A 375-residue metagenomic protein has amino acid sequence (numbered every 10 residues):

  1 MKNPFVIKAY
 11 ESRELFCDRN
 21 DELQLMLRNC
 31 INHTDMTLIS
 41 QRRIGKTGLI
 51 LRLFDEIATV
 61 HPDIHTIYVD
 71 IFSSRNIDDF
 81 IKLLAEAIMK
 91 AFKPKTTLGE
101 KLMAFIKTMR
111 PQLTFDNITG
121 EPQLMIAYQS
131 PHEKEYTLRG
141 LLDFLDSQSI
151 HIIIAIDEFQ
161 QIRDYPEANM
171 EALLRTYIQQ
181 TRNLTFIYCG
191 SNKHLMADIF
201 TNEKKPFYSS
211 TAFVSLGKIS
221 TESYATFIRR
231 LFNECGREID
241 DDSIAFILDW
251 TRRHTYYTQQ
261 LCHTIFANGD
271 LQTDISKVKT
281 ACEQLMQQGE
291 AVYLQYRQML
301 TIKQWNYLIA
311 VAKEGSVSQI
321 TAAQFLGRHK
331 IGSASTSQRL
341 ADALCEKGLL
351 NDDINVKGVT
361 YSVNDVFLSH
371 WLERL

Functional and structural regions predicted by a protein language model:
M1-Q41, E56-V60, N351: A short, basic N-terminal segment
K2-F5, Q287, A291-L375: C-terminal leucine-rich, beta-strand-based interaction scaffolds used for sensing/assembly
D35, L124-N192, T201: Conserved Walker B catalytic segment
S40-I44, G48-I153: P-loop NTPase nucleotide-binding core
E56, L173, T264, A343-K347: Alpha-helical DNA-recognition elements
K193-T211: Short regulatory helix/loop adjacent to the ATP-binding pocket of P-loop NTPases
A212-S223: Conserved AAA+ ATPase "SRH/arginine-finger" region at the nucleotide-binding site
A225, R229-V292, I302: Amphipathic alpha-helical "lid/sensor" segments that cap RecA-like P-loop NTPase cores
